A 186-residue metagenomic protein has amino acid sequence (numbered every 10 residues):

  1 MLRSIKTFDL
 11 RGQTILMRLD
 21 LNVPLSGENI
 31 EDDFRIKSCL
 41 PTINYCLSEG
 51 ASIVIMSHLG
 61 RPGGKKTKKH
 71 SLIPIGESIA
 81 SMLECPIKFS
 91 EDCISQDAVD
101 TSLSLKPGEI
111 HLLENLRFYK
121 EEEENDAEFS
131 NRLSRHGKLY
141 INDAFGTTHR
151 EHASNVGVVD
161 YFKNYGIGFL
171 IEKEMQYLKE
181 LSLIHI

Functional and structural regions predicted by a protein language model:
M1-I184: Active-site loop-to-helix "anion-binding N-cap" substructures in soluble metabolic enzymes
